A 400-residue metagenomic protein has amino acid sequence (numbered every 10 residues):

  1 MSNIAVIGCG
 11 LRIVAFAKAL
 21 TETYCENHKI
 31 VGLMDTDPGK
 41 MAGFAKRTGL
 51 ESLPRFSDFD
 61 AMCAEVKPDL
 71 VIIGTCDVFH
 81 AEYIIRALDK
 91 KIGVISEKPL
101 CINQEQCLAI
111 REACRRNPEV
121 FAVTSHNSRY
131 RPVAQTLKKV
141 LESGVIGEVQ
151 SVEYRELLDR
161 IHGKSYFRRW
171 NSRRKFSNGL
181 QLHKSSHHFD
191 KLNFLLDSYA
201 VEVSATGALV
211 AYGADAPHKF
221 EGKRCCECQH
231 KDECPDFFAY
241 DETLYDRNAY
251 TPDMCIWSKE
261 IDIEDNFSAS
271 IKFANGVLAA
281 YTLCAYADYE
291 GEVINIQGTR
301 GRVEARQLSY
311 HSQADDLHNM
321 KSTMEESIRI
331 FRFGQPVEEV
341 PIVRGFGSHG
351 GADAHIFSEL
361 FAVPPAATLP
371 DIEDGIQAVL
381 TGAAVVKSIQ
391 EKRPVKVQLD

Functional and structural regions predicted by a protein language model:
M1-L50: N-terminal Rossmann-like dinucleotide-binding module
G8-G10, V120, S128-M254, K392: Predominantly a Rossmann-like dinucleotide-binding segment in NAD(P)-dependent oxidoreductases
G32, L70, S151: Short, Asp-centered acidic motifs that coordinate Mg2+ and/or phosphate in catalytic or ligand-binding sites
S52-D58: Conserved SAM-binding strand-loop segment of SAM-dependent methyltransferases
E65, D69-L70, C76, A81-R129 (+1 more regions): Beta-strand-loop-alpha-helix segment that lines the small-molecule cofactor/substrate pocket of alpha/beta enzymes
R173, L180-H183, W257-I261, C284-A285 (+1 more regions): Short Gly/Pro-enriched turn/cap motifs at secondary-structure boundaries
D236-V277, A285-Y289: Contiguous C-terminal substrate-recognition/catalytic subdomains in enzyme active sites
E264-S268, A274-V277, A285-D400: C-terminal helical cap and adjacent loop that interface with cofactors, partners, or active-site loops
